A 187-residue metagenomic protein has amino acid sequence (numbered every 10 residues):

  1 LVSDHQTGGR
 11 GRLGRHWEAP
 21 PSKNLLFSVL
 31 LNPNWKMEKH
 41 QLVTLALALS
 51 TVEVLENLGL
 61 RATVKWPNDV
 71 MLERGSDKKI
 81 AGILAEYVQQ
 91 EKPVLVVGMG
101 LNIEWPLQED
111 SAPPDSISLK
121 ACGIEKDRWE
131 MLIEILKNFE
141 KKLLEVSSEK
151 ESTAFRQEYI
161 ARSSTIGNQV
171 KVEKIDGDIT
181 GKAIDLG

Functional and structural regions predicted by a protein language model:
L1-G8, R12-R15: Flexible, acidic active-site loops/lids enriched in D/E/S/T/G that coordinate Mg2+ and/or position polar
D4-H5, E18-K23, S28-G187: Catalytic beta-strand/loop module used to bind and position nucleotide/cofactor moieties in cofactor-attachment
